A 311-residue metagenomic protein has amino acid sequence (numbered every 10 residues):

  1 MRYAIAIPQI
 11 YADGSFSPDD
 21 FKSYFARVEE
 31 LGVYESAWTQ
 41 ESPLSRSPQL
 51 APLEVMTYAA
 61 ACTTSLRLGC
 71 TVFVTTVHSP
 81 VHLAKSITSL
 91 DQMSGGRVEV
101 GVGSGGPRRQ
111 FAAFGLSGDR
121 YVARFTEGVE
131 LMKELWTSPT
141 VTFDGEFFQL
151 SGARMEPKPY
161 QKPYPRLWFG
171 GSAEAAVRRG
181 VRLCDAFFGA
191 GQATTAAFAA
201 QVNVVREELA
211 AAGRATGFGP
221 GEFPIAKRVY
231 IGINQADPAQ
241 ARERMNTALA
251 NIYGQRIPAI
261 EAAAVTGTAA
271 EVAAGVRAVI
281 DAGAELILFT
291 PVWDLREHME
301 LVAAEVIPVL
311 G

Functional and structural regions predicted by a protein language model:
M1-C62, P163-P165, V292: N-terminal beta1-alpha1-beta2 module of alpha/beta enzyme domains
Y3-I7, E35-T39, L68-T71, V98-V102 (+4 more regions): Hydrophobic faces of well-ordered beta-strands that scaffold small-molecule active sites in alpha/beta enzyme cores
I5-D19, F73-V81, Q161-S172, G232 (+1 more regions): Active-site mouth loops of central-metabolism enzymes
S15-E29, S86, F169-R182, G267-A278: Short, acidic/polar
A26-L31, M56-S65, I87, D91-V98 (+3 more regions): Acidic (Asp/Glu)-rich catalytic clusters
P48-E54, A193-E208, L295-E300: Active-site-adjacent beta->alpha loops and helix N-cap segments on the catalytic face of soluble alpha/beta enzymes
L50-C70, R124-L131, L135, A211 (+1 more regions): Alpha-helix-loop-beta-strand connector modules within alpha/beta enzyme cores
T76-L183, N203, A212-T216, G221: Internal, glycine-rich beta/alpha segment that forms the wall or movable "lid" of small-molecule/cofactor binding
